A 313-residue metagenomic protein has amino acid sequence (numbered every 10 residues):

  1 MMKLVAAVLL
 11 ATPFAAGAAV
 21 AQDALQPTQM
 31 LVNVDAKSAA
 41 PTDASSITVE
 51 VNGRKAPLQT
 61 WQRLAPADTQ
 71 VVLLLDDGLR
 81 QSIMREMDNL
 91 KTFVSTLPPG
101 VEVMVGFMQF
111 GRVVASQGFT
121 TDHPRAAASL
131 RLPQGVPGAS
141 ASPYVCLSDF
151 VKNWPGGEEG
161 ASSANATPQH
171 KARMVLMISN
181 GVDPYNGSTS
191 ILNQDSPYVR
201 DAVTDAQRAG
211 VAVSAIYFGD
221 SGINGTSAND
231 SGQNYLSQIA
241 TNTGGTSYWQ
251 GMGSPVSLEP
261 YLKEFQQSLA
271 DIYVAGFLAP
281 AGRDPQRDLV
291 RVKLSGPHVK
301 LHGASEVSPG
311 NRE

Functional and structural regions predicted by a protein language model:
K3-A15: Bacterial N-terminal signal peptides
A15-A21: Sec/Tat signal peptide C-region and signal peptidase I cleavage site
A21-E313: Scaffold/interface architecture of coatomer-like assemblies
